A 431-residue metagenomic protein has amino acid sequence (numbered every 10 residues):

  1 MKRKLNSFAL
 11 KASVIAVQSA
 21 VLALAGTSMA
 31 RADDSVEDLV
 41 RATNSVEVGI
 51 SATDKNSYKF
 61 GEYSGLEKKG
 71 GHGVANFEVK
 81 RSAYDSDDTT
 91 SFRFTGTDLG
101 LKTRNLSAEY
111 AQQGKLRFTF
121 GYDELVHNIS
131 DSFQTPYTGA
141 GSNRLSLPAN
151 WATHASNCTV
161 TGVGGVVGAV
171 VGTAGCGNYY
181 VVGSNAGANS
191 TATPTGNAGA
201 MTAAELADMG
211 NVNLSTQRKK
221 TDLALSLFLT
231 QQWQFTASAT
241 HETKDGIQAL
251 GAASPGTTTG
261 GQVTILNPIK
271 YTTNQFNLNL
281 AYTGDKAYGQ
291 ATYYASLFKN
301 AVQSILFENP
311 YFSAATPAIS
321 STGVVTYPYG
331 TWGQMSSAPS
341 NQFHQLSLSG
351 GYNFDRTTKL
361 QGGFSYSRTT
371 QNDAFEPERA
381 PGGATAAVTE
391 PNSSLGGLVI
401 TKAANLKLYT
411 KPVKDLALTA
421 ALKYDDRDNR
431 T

Functional and structural regions predicted by a protein language model:
L5, F60-L66, S91-R93, L206-N211 (+6 more regions): Extracellular loop and loop/strand-boundary signature of outer-membrane beta-barrel proteins
E37-E62, E67-A75, F92, A237 (+1 more regions): Transmembrane beta-strand segments of Gram-negative outer membrane beta-barrel proteins
V40, G70-A75, G100-R104, Q217-T221 (+4 more regions): Residues that define the transmembrane beta-barrel architecture of outer-membrane proteins
A42-N44, V48, T90-F94, L116-F120 (+8 more regions): Transmembrane beta-strands of outer-membrane beta-barrel proteins
I50-D54, G71, G96-K102, Q112-G114 (+6 more regions): Transmembrane beta-strands of outer-membrane beta-barrel pores
S57-Y63, T103-E109, G121-D123, D131-Y137 (+7 more regions): Outer-membrane beta-barrel translocator domains and adjoining extracellular loop/strand segments of Gram-negative
F77-R81, L106-Y110, L223-L227, L278-Y282 (+2 more regions): Residues on the lipid-exposed face of transmembrane beta-strands in outer-membrane beta-barrel proteins
Y84-T89, Q113-K115, T230-Q232, T273 (+4 more regions): Outer-membrane beta-barrel channels and translocator barrels
